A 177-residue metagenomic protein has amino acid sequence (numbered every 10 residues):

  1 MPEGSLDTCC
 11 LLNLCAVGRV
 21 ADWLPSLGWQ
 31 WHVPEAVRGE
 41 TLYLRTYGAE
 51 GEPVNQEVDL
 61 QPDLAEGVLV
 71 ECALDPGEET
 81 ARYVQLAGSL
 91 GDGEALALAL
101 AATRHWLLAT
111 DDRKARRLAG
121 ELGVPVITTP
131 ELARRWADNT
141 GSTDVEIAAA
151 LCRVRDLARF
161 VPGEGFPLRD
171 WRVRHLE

Functional and structural regions predicted by a protein language model:
P2-L100, R104-W106, R113, A148-L151 (+1 more regions): Active-site-proximal, substrate-binding regions of enzyme catalytic domains and RNA-binding/basic surfaces
L107-T110, I127-T128: Short hydrophobic alpha-helical runs that function as membrane-insertion/retention elements
R116-E177: Acidic, PIN/NYN-like endoribonuclease modules and their adjacent C-terminal/linker elements
